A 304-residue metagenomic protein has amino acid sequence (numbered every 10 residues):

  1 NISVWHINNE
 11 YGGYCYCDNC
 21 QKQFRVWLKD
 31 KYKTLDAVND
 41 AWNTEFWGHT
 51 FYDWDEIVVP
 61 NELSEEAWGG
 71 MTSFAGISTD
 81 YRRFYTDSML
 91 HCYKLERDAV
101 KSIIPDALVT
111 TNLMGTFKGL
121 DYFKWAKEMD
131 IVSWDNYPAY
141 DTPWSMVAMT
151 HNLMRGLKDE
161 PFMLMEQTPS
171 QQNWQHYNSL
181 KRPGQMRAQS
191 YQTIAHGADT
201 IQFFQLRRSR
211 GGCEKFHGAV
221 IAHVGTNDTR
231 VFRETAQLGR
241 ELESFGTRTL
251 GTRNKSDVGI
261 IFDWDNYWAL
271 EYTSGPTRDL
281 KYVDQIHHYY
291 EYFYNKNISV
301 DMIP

Functional and structural regions predicted by a protein language model:
N1-I131, D135-M149: Polysaccharide-binding and catalytic clefts of secreted carbohydrate-active enzymes
I57, N61, K94, D106 (+3 more regions): Carbohydrate-binding surfaces of carbohydrate-active enzymes
